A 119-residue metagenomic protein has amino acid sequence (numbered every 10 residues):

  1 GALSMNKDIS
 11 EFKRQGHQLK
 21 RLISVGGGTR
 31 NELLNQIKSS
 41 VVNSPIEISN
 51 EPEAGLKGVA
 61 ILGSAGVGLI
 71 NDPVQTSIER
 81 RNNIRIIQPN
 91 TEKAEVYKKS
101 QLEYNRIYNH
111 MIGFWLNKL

Functional and structural regions predicted by a protein language model:
G1-L119: Glycine/Thr-rich phosphate-binding loops that ligate phosphate moieties of nucleotide and other phosphorylated ligands
